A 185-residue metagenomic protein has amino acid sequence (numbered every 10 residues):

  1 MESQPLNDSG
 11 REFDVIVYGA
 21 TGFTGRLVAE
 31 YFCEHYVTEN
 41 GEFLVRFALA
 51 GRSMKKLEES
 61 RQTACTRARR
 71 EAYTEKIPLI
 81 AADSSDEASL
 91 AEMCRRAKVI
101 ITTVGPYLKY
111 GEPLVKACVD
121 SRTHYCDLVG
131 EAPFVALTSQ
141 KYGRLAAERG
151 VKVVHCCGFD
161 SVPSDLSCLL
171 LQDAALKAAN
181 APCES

Functional and structural regions predicted by a protein language model:
M1-E12, E42, R67-A72: Eukaryotic N-terminal low-complexity, Ser/Thr- and Lys/Arg-rich leader segments that predominantly function as
G10-T38: N-terminal Rossmann NAD(P)H-binding glycine-rich loop of SDR-like oxidoreductase domains
D14, K98-V99, H124: Structural motif
F43-A72: Glycine-rich phosphate-binding loop and adjoining beta1-alpha1-beta2 segment of Rossmann-like nucleotide-binding folds
P78-Y110: Conserved Rossmann-fold cofactor-binding substructure of NAD(P)-dependent oxidoreductases
P106, V115-A136: ADP-ribose/adenylate-binding Rossmann-like module
G111, V129-V151: Rossmann-fold NAD(P)-binding glycine/threonine-rich loop
V154-D160, S164-S185: Conserved anion/nucleotide-ligand pocket segment
